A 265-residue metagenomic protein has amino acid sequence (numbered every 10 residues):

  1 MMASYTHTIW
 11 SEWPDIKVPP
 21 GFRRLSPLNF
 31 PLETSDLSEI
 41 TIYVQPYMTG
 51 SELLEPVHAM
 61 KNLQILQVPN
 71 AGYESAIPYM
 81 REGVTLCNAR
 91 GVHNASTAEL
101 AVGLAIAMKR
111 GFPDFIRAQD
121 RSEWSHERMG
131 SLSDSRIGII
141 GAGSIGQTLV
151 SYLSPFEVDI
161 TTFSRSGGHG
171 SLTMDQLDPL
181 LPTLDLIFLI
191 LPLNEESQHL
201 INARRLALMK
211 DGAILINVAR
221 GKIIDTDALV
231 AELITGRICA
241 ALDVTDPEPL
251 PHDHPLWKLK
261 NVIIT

Functional and structural regions predicted by a protein language model:
M1-Q45, T49: N-terminal glycine-/charge-rich "phosphate-binding" loop or analogous flexible N-terminal tail
S38-E39, N62, D211, G236: Leucine-rich repeat
T41-I116: Phosphate/diphosphate ligand-binding glycine-rich loop within oxidoreductases
Y43-Q45, V68, F188-L189, N217 (+1 more regions): Redox-cofactor binding/interface segments in oxidoreductases and associated redox assembly factors
G83, S133-I137, A203, G212: Phosphate-coordination loops involved in phosphoryl transfer and adenosine-cofactor binding
C87-L100, D114, S171, E248-T265: C-terminal helix-to-coil terminal segments
F115-T148: Glycine-rich NAD(P)-binding loop of Rossmann-like domains
S166-P255: Rossmann-like adenosine-cofactor binding region
